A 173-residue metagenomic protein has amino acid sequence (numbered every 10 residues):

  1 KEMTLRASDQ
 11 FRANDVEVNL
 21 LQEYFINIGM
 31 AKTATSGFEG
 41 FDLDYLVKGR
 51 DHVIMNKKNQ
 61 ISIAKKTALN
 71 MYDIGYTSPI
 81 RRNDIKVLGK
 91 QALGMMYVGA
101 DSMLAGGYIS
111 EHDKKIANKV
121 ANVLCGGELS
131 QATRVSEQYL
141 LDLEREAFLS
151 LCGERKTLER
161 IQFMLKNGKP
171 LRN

Functional and structural regions predicted by a protein language model:
K1: Phosphate/pyrophosphate-binding betaalpha-module
L5-S36, D42, V47-N173: Intrinsically disordered, low-complexity segments enriched in small/flexible residues
